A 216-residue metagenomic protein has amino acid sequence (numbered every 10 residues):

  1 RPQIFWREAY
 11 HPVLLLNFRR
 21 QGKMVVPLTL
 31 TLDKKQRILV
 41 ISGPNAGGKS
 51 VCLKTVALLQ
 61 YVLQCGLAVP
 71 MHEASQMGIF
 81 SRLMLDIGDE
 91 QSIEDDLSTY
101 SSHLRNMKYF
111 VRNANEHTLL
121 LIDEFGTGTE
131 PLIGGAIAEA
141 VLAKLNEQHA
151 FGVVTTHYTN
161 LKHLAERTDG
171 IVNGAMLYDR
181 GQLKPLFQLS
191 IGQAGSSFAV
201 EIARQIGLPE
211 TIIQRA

Functional and structural regions predicted by a protein language model:
P2-A216: ATPase nucleotide-binding head domains, primarily ABC-like/P-loop NTPase cores
